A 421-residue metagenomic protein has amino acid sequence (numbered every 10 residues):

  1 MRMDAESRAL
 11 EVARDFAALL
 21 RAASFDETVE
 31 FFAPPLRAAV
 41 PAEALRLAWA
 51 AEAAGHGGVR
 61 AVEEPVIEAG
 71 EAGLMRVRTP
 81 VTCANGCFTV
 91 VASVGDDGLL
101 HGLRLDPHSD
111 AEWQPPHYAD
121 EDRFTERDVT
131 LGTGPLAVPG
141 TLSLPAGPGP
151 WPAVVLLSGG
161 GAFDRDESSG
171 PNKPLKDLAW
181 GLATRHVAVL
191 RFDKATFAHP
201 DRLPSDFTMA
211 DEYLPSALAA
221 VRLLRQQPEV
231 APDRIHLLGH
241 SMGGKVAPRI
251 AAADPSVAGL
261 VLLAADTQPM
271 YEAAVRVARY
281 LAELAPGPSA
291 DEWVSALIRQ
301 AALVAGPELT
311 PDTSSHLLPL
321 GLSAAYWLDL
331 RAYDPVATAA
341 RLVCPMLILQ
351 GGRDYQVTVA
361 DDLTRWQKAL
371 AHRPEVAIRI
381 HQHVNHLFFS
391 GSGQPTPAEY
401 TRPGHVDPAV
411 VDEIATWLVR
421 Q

Functional and structural regions predicted by a protein language model:
D110-G149: N-terminal cap/lid segment of alpha/beta-hydrolase-fold proteins
G147-G181: Short, surface-exposed "cap/lid" segments of acyl-processing enzymes
D177-H199: Conserved alpha/beta-hydrolase
D206-P228: Alpha/beta-hydrolase active-site loop
G259-R341: Accessory cap/linker subdomain of secreted extracellular hydrolases
L342, I348-Q350: Short beta-strand/loop motif that positions the catalytic acidic residue of the alpha/beta-hydrolase fold
Y355-D362: Conserved alpha/beta-hydrolase "acid-adjacent" motif
V384-F388, S392-Q421: Catalytic active-site module of serine/aspartate enzymes centered on a nucleophile-bearing elbow/loop
